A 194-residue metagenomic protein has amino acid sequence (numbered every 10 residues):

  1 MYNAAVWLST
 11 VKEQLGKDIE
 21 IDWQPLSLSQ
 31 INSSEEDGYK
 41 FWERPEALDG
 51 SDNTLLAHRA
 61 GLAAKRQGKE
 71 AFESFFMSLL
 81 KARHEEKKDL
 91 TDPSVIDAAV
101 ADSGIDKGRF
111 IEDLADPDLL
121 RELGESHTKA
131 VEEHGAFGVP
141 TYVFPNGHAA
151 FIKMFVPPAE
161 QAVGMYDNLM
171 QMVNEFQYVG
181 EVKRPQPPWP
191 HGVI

Functional and structural regions predicted by a protein language model:
Y2-D92, L169-M172, F176, G180-P190: Structural alpha/beta surface segment adjacent to cysteine/selenocysteine redox centers across thiol/disulfide enzymes
A4-E13, E85-I194: C-terminal cap of thioredoxin/glutaredoxin-like
